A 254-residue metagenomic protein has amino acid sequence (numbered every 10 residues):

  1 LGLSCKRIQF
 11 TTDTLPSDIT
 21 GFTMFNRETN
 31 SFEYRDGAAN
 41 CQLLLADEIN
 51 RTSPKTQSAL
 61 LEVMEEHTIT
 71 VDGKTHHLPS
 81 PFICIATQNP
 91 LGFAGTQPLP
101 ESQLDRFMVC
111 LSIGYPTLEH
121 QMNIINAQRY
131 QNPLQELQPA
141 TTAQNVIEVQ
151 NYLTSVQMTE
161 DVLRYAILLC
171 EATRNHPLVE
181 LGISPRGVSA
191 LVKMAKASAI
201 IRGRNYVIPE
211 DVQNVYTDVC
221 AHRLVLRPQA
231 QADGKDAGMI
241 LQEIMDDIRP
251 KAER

Functional and structural regions predicted by a protein language model:
L1-T11: Walker A/P-loop
C5, L43, I83-C84: Hydrophobic/aliphatic anchor position in the core parallel beta-sheet of P-loop NTPase nucleotide-binding domains
I19, L60, F107, A166 (+2 more regions): Residue-level signature of catalytic and energy-coupling elements of molecular machines, predominantly ATP/GTP-dependent
F25-L45: Conserved alpha-helical scaffold flanking the Walker A/P-loop in AAA+ ATPase domains
N26-S31, R51-T56, M64-V156, K196-I201: Canonical AAA+ ATPase core
D47-E48, A59: Walker B catalytic acidic pair
E136-L191: Conserved AAA+ ATPase small/helical "lid" subdomain
N175-R254: C-terminal engagement/docking regions of AAA+ P-loop ATPases
